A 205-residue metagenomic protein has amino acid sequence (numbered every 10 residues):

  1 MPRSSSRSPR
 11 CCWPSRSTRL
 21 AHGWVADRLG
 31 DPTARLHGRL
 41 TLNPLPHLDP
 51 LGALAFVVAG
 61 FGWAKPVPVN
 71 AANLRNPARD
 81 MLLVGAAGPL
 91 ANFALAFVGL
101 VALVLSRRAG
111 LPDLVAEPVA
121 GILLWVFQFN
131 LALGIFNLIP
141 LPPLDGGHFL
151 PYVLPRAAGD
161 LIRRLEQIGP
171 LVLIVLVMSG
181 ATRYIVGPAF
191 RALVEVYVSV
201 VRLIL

Functional and structural regions predicted by a protein language model:
M1-L205: Hydrophobic transmembrane alpha-helices and their immediate loop junctions in multi-pass integral membrane proteins
